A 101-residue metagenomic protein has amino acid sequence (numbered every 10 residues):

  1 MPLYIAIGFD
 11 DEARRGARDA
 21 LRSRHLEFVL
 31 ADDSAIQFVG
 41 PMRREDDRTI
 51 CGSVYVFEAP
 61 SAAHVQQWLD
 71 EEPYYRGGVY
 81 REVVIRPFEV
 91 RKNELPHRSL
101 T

Functional and structural regions predicted by a protein language model:
M1-T101: Conserved, structured core segments of small domains
